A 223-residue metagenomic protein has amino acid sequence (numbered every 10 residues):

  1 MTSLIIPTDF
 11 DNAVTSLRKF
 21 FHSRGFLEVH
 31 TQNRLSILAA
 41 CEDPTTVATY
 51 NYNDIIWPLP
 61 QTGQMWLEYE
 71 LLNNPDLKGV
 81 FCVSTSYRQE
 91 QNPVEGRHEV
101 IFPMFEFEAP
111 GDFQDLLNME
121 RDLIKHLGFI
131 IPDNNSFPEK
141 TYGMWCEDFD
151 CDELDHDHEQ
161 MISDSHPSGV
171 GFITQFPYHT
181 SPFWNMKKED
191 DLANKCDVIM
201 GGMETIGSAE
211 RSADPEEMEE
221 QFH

Functional and structural regions predicted by a protein language model:
M1-T46: TRNA-binding/sensing appendages of the translation machinery
V14, R18, L117-I124: Hydrophobic face of alpha-helices
F26-H30, F129, C151: Short aromatic/hydrophobic-glycine micro-motifs
T31-Q32, A40, G128-I130, P177 (+1 more regions): Glycine-centered flexibility motif
T45-D122, D133-H223: A translation/RNA-centric and nucleic-acid-associated enzymatic feature enriched in Class II aminoacyl-tRNA synthetases
E108, L127-G128: An acidic, glycine-/histidine-flanked metal-binding catalytic module
